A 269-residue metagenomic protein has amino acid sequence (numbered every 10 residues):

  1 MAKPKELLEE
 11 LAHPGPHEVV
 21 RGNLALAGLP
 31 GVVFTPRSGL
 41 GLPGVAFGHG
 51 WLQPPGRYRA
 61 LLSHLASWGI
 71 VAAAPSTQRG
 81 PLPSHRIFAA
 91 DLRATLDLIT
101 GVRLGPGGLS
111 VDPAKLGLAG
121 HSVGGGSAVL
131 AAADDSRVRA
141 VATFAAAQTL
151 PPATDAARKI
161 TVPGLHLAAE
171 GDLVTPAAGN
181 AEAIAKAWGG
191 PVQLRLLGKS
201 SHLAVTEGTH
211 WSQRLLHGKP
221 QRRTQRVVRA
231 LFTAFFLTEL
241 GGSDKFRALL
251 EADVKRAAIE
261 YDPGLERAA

Functional and structural regions predicted by a protein language model:
M1-L40: N-terminal cap/lid segment of alpha/beta-hydrolase-fold proteins
G41-G50: Short beta-strand element of the alpha/beta-hydrolase
L52-R79: Short amphipathic alpha-helix adjacent to the substrate-entry channel of hydrolases
R57, P83-P113, L130, F232: Alpha/beta-hydrolase active-site loop
A119-A128: Gly/Ala-rich beta-loop-alpha elbow adjacent to hydrolase catalytic centers
I160, H166-A168: Short beta-strand/loop motif that positions the catalytic acidic residue of the alpha/beta-hydrolase fold
P176-A185: Short alpha-helix in the alpha/beta-hydrolase fold that links the catalytic acid
G208-A269: Alpha/beta-hydrolase-fold serine-hydrolase catalytic core, especially in secreted/extracellular enzymes
